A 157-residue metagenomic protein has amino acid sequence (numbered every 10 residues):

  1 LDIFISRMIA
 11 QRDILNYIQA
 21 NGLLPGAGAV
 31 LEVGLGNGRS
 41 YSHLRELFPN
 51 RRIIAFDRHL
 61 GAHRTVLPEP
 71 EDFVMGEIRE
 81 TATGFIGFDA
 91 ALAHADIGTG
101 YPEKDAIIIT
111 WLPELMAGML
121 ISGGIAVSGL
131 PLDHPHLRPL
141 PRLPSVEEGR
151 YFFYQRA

Functional and structural regions predicted by a protein language model:
L1-G28: Class I SAM-dependent methyltransferase Rossmann-like catalytic core, especially the SAM/SAH-binding loop
L24, I86, M119-L120: A generic alpha-to-beta junction signature in SAM-dependent methyltransferases
G26-G36: Conserved class I S-adenosyl-L-methionine
G38-S42: Glycine-rich SAM-binding Motif I of class I
R51-D57: Conserved SAM-binding motif I beta-strand of class I
R58-G87: S-adenosyl-L-methionine
F88-G98: Short SAM/SAH-binding signature in class I
T99, E103-A157: C-terminal substrate-binding/active-site "lid" region of AdoMet-derived donor-dependent transferases
